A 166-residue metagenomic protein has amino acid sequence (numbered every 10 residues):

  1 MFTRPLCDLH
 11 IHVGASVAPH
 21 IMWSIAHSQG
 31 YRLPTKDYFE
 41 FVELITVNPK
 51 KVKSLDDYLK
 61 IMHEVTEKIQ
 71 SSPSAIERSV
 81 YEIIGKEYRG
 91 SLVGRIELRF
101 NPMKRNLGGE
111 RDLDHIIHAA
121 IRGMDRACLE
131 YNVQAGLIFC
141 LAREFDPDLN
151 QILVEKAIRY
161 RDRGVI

Functional and structural regions predicted by a protein language model:
M1-I166: Metal-cofactor-binding active-site regions of metalloenzymes
